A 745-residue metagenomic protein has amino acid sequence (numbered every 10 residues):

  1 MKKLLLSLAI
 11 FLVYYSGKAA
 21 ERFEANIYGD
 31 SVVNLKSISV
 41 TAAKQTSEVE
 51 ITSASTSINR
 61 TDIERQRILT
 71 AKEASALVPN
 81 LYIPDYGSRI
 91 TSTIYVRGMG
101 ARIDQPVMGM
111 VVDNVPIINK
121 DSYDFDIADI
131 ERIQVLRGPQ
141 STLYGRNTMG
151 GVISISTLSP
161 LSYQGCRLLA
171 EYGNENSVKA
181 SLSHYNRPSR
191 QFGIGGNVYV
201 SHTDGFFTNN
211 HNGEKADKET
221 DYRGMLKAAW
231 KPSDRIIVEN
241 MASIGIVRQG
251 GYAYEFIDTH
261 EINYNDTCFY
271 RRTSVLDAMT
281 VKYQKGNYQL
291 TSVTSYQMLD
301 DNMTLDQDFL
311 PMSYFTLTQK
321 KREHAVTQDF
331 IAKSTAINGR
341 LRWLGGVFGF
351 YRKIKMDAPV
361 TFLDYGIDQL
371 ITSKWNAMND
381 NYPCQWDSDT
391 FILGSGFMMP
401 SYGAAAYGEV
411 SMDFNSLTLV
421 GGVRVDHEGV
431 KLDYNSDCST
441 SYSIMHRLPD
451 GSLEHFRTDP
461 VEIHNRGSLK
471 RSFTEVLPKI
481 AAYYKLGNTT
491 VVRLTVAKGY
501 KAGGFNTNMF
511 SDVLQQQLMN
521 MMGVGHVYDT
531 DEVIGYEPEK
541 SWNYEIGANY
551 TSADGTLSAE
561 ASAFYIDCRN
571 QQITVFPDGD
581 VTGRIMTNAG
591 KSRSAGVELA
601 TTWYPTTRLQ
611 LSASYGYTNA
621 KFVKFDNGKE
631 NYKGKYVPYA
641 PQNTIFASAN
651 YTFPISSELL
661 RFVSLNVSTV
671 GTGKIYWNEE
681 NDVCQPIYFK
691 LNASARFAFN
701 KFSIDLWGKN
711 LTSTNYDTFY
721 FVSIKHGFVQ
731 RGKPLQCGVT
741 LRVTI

Functional and structural regions predicted by a protein language model:
E21-E64: Short, acidic, small-residue-rich periplasmic hinge/interaction motif at the N-terminus of Gram-negative outer-membrane
S47, K72-V115: Extracytoplasmic beta-strand/coil segments of soluble accessory domains associated with Gram-negative outer-membrane
A71-A74, T93-G98, V111, V135 (+3 more regions): N-terminal periplasmic accessory domains that precede and gate Gram-negative outer-membrane beta-barrel machines
D113-P139: Short acidic/polar hinge/loop motifs at secondary-structure boundaries that mediate gating or recognition
G165-R167, Y172-T203, F207, H211-Q249 (+8 more regions): Transmembrane beta-barrel wall of Gram-negative outer-membrane proteins
T280-K285, Q289-L305, V491-A497, N508 (+3 more regions): Membrane-embedded beta-barrel scaffold of Gram-negative outer-membrane proteins
K320-G346, L494, K635-I745: Conserved C-terminal beta-signal and adjacent last beta-strands/turns of outer-membrane beta-barrel proteins
K333-T335, R340, L344-G346, D413-S416 (+3 more regions): Gram-negative outer-membrane beta-barrel transporters
